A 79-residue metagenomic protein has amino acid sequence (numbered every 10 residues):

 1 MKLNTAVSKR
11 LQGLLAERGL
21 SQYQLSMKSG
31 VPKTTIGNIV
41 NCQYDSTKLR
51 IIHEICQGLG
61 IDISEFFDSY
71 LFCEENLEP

Functional and structural regions predicted by a protein language model:
M1-L20: A short, Lys/Arg-rich alpha-helix, primarily the initiator
L11, L25-S26, I36-I39, F66: Conserved hydrophobic/aromatic packing and binding residues within compact polymer-binding modules
Q12, Y23, H53: Residues within the helices of the helix-turn-helix
L15, S26, C56: The alpha-helix within a helix-turn-helix
V31-S46: Recognition helix of helix-turn-helix/homeodomain-like DNA-binding domains that insert into the DNA major groove
N38, F67-P79: Short, charged recognition helix plus adjacent turn of helix-turn-helix-like nucleic-acid-binding domains
Q43-Q57: Short, basic-rich loop-to-helix N-cap that marks the start of a DNA-contacting helix
